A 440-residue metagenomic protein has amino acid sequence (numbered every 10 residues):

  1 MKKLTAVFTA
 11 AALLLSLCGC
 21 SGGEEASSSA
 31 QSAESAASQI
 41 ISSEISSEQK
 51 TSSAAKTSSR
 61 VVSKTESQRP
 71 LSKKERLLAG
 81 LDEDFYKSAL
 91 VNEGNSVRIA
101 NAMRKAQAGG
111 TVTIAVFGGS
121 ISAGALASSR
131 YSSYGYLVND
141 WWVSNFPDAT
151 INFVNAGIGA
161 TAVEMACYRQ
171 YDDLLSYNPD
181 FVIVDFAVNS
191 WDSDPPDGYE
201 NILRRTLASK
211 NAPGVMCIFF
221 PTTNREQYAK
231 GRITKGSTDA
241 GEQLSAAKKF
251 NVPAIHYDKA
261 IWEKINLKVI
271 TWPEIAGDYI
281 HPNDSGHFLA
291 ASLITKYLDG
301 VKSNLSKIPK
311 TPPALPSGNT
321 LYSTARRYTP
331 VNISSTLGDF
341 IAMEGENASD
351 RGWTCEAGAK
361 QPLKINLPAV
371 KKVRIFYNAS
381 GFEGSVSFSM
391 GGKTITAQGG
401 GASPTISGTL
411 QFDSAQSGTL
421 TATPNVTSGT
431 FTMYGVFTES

Functional and structural regions predicted by a protein language model:
M1-L4: Positively charged n-region of N-terminal signal peptides that target proteins for export
L13-L17: Hydrophobic core
C20-V116, S122-S129, P147-A149, V269 (+1 more regions): N-terminal secretory targeting modules
V116-F117, D185: Structural cue for short, hydrophobic secondary-structure segments
F117-G118, Y257: A secondary-structure boundary/capping signal
S120-I121, G157-G159: Catalytic nucleophile serine of serine hydrolases, specifically the conserved "nucleophile elbow" pentapeptide
S133-N152, T161, M165-L305, T354-G358 (+4 more regions): Alpha-helical cap/lid subdomain in secreted, periplasmic, or secretory-pathway luminal O-acyl-processing enzymes
